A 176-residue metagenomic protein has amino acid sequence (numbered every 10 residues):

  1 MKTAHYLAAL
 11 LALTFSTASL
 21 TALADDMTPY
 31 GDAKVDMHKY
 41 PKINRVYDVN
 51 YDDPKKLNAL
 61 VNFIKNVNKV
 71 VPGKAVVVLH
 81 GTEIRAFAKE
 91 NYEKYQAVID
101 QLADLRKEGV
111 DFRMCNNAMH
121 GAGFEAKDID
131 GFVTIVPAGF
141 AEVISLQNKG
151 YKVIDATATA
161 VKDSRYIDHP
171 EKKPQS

Functional and structural regions predicted by a protein language model:
M1-A8: Bacterial N-terminal signal peptides that target proteins for export
A8-A18: Bacterial N-terminal signal peptides
A22-S176: Secreted/extracellular ectodomain signature
